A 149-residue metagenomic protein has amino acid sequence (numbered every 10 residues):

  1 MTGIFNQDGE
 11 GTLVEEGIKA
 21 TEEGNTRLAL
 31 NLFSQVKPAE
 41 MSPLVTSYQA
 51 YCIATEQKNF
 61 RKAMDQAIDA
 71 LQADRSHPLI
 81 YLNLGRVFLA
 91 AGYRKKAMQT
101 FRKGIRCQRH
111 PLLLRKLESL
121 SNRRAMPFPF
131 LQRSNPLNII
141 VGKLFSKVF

Functional and structural regions predicted by a protein language model:
M1-T12, G24, G142-F149: Long, contiguous interaction/recruitment modules in multidomain scaffold/adaptor proteins
M1-T12, Q35-E40, P127, Q132: TPR-adjacent "capping" and linker segments in tetratricopeptide-repeat scaffold/adaptor proteins
V14-E22, R27-L79: Alpha-helical adaptor scaffolds
Y48-A50, N83, K116-L117: Canonical tetratricopeptide repeat
R61-L71, M98-R102, F130-I140: Alpha-helical repeat scaffolds
D69-K96: Mid-chain, well-packed structural core segment of small domains
L89-A125, N138-I139: TPR/TPR-like (Sel1-like) alpha-helical repeat modules
N122, P127-P129, V148: Long, ordered, amphipathic alpha-helical scaffolds
